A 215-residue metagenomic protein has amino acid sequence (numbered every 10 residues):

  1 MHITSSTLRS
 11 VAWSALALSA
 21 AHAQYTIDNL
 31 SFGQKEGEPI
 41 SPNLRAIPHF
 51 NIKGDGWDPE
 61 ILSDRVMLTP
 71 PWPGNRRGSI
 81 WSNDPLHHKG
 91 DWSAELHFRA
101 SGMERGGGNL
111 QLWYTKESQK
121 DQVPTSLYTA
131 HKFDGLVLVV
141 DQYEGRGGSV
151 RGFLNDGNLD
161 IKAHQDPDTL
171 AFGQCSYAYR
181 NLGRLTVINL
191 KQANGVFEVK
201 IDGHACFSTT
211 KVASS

Functional and structural regions predicted by a protein language model:
M1-A23: Fungal secretory targeting signals
A23-S215: Polar, low-complexity loop segments and adjacent catalytic/binding residues used for recognizing and processing sugar
